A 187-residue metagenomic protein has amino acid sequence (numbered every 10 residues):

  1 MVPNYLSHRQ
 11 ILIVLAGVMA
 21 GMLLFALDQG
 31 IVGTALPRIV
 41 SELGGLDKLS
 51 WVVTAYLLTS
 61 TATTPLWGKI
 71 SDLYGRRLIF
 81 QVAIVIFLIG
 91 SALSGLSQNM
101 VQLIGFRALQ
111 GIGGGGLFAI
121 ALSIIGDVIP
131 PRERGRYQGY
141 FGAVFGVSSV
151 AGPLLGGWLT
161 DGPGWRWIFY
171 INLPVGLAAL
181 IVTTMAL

Functional and structural regions predicted by a protein language model:
M1-M185: Transmembrane-helix bundle of Major Facilitator Superfamily
